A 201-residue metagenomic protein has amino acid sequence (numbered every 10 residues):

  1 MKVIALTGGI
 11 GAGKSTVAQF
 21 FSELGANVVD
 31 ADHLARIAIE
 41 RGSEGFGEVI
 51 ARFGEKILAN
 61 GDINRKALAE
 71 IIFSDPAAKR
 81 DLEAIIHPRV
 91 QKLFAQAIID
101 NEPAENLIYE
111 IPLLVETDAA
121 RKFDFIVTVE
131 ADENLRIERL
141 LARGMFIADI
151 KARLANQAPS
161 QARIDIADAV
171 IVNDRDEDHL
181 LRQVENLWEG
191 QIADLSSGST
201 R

Functional and structural regions predicted by a protein language model:
M1-A26, A31-H33: Walker A (P-loop) phosphate-binding motif
G13, D32, L82, I108 (+2 more regions): Residue-level signal for inorganic ion chemistry
N27, H33, F125, D168-A169: Well-ordered beta-strand positions
H33-N106: ATP-dependent small-molecule kinase phosphotransfer cores that center on conserved nucleotide phosphate-binding segments
H33-R36, I57, A131-N134, A155-N156 (+1 more regions): Short, acidic/turn-prone active-site loops that include or flank metal/cofactor- and phosphate-binding residues
F46-I50, E133-L141, K151: An amphipathic alpha-helix signature
K92-N101, N106-A142: ATP-dependent NMP and nucleoside kinases share a basic, alpha-helical "lid"
Q96, A120-K122, A142-I192, R201: Small-molecule kinase domains that catalyze NTP-dependent phosphoryl transfer to phosphate-bearing small molecules
